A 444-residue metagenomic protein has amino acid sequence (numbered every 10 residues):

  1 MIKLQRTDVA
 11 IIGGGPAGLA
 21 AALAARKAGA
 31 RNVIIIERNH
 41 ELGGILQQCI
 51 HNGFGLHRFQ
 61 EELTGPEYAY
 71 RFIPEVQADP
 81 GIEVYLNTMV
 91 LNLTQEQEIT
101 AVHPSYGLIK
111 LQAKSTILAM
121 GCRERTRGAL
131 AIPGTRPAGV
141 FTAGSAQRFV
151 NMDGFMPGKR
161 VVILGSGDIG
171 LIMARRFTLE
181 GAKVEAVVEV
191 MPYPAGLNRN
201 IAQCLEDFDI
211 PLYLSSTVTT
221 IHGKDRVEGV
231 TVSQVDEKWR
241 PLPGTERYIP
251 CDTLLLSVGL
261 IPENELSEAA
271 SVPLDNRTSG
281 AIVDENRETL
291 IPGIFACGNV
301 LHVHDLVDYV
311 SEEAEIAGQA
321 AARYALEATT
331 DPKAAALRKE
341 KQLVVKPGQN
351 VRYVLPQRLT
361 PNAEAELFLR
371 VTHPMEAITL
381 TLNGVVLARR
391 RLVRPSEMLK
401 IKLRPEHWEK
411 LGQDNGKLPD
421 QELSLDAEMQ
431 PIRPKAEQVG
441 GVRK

Functional and structural regions predicted by a protein language model:
M1-I12, Y70-R160, D236-G244, L255 (+1 more regions): FAD-binding core/adjacent interface of flavoenzyme oxidoreductases
T7-R71, R148, P157-Q203, N276 (+1 more regions): Beta1-alpha1 glycine-rich phosphate/pyrophosphate-binding loop at the start of Rossmann-like nucleotide-binding domains
I73-A101, T178-E265, A363-L392: A Rossmann-like FAD-binding core segment of flavoenzymes
L108-I109, L118-L212, T219-H222, R226 (+1 more regions): Predominantly flavin-linked oxidoreductase catalytic cores and closely associated redox partners
V140-V150, T253-H304: FAD-site-proximal beta/loop scaffold in flavoenzymes
C297-L337, Q342-V345: A conserved FAD-binding loop/helix module that cradles the flavin
T330-P374: Surface beta-strand/loop "capping" patches
L367, I378-L380, E409-K444: Short, aromatic- and glycine-rich surface loops/edge beta-strands on solvent-exposed regions
